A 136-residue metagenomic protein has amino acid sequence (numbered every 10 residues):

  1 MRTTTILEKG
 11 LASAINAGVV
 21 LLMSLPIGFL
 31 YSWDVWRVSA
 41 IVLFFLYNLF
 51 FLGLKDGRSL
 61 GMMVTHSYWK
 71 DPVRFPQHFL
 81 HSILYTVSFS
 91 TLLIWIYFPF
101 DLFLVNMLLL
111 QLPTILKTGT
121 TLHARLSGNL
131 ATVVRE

Functional and structural regions predicted by a protein language model:
M1-E136: Membrane-interfacial and juxtamembrane segments of integral membrane proteins
